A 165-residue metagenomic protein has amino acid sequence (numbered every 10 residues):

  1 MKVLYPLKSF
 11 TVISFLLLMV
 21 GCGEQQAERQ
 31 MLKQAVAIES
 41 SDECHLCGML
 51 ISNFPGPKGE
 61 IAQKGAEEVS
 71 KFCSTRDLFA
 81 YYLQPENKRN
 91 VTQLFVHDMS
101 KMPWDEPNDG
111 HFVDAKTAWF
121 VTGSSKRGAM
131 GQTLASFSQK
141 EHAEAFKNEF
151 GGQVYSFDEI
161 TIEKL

Functional and structural regions predicted by a protein language model:
K2-T11: Bacterial N-terminal signal peptides that target proteins for export
L18-G21: C-terminal motif of bacterial Sec signal peptides marking the signal peptidase cleavage site
G23-Q25: Bacterial signal peptide processing site
E28-V36: Short, intrinsically disordered, charge-biased short linear motifs at domain edges
V36-S70: Post-signal-peptide N-terminal segment of Sec-exported extracytoplasmic proteins
E68-E106: Mid-length scaffold segments of soluble, non-membrane domains
T92-E144, F157: Thiol/selenol-based redox catalytic cores and closely related redox-interacting motifs
E144-F150: Short, exposed beta-strand-loop hairpins at the edges of beta-sheets in extracellular/periplasmic proteins
